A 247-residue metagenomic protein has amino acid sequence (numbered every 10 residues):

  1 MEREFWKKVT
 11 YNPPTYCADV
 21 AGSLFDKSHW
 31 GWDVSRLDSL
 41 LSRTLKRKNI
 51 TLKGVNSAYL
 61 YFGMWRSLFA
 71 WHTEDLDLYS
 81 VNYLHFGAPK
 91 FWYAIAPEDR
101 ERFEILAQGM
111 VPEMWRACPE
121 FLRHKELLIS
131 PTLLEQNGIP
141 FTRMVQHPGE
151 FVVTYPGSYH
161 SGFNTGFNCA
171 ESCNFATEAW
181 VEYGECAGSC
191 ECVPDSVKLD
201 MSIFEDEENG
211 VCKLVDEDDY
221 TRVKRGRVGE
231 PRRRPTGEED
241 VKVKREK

Functional and structural regions predicted by a protein language model:
M1-P148, P156-K247: Conserved N-terminal structural segment that caps and organizes enzyme catalytic cores in eukaryotes
V153: Catalytic-pocket segment enriched in acidic/His residues
